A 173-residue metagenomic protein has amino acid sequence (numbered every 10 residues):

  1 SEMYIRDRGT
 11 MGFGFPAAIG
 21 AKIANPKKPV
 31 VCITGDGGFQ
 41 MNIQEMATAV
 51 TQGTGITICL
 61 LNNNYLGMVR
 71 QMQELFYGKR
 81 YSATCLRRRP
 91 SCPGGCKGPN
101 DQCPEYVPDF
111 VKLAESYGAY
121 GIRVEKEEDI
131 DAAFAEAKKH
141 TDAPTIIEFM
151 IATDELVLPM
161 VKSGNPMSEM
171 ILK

Functional and structural regions predicted by a protein language model:
S1-I5: Short, small-residue-biased leader/transition segments that mark boundaries at the very start of proteins
R6-K173: Thiamine diphosphate
